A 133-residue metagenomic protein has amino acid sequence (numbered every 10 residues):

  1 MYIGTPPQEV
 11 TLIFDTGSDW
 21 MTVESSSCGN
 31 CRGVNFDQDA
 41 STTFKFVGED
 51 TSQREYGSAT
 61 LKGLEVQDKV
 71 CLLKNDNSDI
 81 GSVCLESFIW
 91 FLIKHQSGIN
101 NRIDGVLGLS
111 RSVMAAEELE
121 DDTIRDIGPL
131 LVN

Functional and structural regions predicted by a protein language model:
M1-I103, V113: Signature of the N-terminal lobe/flap region of pepsin-like aspartyl proteases
S25-S27, L119-D122: Short coil/turn segments at secondary-structure boundaries
E49-Y56, I124-N133: Charged, amphipathic alpha-helical segments
